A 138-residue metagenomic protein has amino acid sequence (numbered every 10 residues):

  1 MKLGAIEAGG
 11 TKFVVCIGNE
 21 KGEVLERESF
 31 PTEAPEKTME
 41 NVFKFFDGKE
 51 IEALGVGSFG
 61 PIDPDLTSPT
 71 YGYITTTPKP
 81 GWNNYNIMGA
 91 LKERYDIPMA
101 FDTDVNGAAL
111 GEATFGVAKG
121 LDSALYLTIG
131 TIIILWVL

Functional and structural regions predicted by a protein language model:
K2-E40, K44, Y73: Short glycine-rich, Thr/Ser-proximal phosphate-binding strand/loop in the N-terminal lobe of ATP-dependent enzymes
L3-E7, I51-G55, A100, A124-T128: Short glycine-aspartate micro-motif
T11-K12, G107, T131-I133: Conserved A3 ("GATE") glycine/threonine-rich loop of ANL adenylate-forming enzymes
V14, P64-L66, L135: Glycine/Thr-rich phosphate-binding loops of Rossmann-like dinucleotide-binding domains
I17-E20, E26-S29, E36, K92-R94 (+2 more regions): Glycine/GP-enriched mid-protein hinge/lid loop-to-helix segment characteristic of carbohydrate kinases
G18, E40-L54, P61, Y95-M99 (+1 more regions): Phosphate/pyrophosphate-binding loops at sites that engage ATP/ADP/AMP, CoA/4′-phosphopantetheine, polyphosphate
F59-I62, G130-I132: Short glycine-rich anion-binding loops that position phosphate/pyrophosphate groups of nucleotides and phosphorylated
I62-S123: Glycine-rich phosphate-binding loop and adjoining helix at the ATP-binding site of ATP-dependent phosphoryl-transfer
